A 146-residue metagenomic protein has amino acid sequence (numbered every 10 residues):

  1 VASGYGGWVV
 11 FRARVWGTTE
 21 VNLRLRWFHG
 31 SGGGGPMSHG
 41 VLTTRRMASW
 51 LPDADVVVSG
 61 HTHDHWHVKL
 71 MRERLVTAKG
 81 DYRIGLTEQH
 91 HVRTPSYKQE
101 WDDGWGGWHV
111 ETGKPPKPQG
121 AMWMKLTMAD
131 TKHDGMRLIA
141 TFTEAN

Functional and structural regions predicted by a protein language model:
V1-N146: Extended recognition/assembly regions associated with phosphoester-bond processing machinery
